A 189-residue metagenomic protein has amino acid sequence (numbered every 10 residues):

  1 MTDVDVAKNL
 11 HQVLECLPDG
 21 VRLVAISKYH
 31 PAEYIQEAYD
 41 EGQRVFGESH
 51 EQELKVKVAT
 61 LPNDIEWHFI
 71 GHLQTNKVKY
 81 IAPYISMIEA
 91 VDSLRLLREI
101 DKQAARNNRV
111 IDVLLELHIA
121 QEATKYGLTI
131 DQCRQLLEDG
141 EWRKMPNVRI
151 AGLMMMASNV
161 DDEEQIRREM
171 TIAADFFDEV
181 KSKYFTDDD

Functional and structural regions predicted by a protein language model:
M1-D189: Conserved alpha/beta-domain cores
